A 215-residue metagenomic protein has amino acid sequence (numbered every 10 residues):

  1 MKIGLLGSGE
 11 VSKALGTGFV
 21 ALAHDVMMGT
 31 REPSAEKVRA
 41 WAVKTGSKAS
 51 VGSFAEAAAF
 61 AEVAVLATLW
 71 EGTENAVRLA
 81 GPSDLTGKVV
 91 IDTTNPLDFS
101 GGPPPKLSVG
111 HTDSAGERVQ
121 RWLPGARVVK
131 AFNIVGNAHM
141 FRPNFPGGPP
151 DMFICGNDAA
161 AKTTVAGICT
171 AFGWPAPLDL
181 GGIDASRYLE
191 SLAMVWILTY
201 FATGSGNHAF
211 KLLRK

Functional and structural regions predicted by a protein language model:
M1-K44: NAD(P)+-binding Rossmann beta1-loop-alpha1 motif at the extreme N-terminus of oxidoreductases
R39, E117, G167: Active-site phosphate/pyrophosphate- and oxyanion-stabilizing loops and adjacent acidic/basic residues in soluble
G46-I91, N95-P103: Rossmann-like NAD(P)-binding element
V51-G52, R127-A131, P177-L180: General beta-strand structural signal in soluble alpha/beta enzymes
L69-G72, I134-G136, D158-A159: Short beta->alpha connector loops
T86, T94-N144: Rossmann-fold NAD(P)-binding glycine/threonine-rich loop
H139, P150-K215: Active-site-lining helix/loop region of Rossmann-like oxidoreductase modules
